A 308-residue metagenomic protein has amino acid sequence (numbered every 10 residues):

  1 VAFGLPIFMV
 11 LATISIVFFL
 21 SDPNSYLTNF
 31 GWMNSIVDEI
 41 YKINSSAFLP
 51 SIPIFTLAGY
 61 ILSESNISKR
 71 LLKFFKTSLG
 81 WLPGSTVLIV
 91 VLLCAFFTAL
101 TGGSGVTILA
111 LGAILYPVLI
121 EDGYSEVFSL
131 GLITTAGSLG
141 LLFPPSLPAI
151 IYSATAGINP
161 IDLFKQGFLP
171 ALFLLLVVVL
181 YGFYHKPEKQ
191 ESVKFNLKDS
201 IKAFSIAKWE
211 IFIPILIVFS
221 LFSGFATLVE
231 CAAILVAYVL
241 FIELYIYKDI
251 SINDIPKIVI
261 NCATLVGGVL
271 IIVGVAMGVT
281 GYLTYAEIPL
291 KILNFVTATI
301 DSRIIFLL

Functional and structural regions predicted by a protein language model:
V1-L308: Alpha-helical transmembrane segments of multi-pass membrane transport proteins
